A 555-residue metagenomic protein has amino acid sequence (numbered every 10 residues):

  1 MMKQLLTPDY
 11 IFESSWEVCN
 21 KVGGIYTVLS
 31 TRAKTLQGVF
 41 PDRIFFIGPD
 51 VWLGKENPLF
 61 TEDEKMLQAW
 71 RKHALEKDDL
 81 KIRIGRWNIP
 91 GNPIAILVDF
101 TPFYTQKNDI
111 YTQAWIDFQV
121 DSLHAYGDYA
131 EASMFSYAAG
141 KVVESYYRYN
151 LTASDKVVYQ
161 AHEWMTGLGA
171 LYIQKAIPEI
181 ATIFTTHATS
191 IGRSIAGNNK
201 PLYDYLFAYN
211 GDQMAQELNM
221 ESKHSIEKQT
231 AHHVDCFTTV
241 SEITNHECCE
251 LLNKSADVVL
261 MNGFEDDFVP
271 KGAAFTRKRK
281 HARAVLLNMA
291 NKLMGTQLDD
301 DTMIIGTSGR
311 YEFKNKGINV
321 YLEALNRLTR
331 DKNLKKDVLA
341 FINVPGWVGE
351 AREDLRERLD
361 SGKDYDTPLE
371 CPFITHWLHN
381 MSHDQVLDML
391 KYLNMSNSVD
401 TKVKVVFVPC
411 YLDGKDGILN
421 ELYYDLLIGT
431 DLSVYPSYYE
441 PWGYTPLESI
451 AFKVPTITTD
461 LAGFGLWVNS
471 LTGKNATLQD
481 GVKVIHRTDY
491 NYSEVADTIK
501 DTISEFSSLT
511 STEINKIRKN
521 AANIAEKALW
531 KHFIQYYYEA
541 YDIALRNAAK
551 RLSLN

Functional and structural regions predicted by a protein language model:
M1-N555: Catalytic cores of nucleotide-sugar-dependent glycosyltransferases that transfer UDP/GDP/TDP-activated
